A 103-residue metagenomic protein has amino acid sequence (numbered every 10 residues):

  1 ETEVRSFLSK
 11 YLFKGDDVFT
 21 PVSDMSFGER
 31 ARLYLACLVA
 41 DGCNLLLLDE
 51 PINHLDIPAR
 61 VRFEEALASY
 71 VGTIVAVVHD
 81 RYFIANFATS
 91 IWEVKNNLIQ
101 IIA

Functional and structural regions predicted by a protein language model:
E1-A103: ABC ATP-binding cassette signature C-motif
